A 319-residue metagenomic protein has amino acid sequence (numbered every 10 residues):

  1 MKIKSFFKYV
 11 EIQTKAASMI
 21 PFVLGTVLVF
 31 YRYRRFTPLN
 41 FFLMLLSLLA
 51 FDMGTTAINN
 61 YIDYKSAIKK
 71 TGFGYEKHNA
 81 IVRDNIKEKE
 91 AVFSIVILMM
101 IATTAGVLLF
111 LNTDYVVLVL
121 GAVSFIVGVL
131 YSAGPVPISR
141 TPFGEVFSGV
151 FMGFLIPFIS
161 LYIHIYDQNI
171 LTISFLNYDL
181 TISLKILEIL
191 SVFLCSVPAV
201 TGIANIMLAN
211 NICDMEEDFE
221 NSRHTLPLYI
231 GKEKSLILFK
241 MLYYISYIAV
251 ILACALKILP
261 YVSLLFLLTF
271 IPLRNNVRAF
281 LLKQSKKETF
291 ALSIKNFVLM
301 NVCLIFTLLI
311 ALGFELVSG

Functional and structural regions predicted by a protein language model:
I20-G25, V146-L161, L228, L292-L308: Small-residue-rich segments of transmembrane alpha-helices in multi-pass membrane proteins, especially helix faces
L24, L28, R35-Y61, L118-V129 (+1 more regions): Membrane-embedded alpha-helical segments that form the functional core of polytopic membrane enzymes, especially those
A50-Y75, A204-P227: Acidic (Asp/Glu-rich) catalytic motifs at the cytosolic membrane interface
T56, A80, I126-S139, M207 (+2 more regions): C-terminal ends of transmembrane helices
G72-T113, R223-I258, V298-V302: Multi-pass membrane catalytic core of lipid/isoprenoid biosynthesis enzymes
R83-I173: Intramembrane alpha-helical segments
G149-N210, M215: Functional transmembrane core segments of multi-pass inner-membrane proteins
A255-V317: Extended hydrophobic alpha-helices typical of membrane-associated regions
